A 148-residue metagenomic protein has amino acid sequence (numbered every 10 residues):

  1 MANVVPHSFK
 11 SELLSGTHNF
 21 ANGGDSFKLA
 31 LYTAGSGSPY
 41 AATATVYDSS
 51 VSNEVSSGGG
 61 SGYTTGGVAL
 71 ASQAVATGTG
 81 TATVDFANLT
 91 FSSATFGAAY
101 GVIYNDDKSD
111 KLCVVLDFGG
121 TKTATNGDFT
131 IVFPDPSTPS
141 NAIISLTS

Functional and structural regions predicted by a protein language model:
M1-A99, D106-S148: Small cysteine-rich, disulfide-bonded extracellular modules of the LU/uPAR three-finger superfamily and closely related
